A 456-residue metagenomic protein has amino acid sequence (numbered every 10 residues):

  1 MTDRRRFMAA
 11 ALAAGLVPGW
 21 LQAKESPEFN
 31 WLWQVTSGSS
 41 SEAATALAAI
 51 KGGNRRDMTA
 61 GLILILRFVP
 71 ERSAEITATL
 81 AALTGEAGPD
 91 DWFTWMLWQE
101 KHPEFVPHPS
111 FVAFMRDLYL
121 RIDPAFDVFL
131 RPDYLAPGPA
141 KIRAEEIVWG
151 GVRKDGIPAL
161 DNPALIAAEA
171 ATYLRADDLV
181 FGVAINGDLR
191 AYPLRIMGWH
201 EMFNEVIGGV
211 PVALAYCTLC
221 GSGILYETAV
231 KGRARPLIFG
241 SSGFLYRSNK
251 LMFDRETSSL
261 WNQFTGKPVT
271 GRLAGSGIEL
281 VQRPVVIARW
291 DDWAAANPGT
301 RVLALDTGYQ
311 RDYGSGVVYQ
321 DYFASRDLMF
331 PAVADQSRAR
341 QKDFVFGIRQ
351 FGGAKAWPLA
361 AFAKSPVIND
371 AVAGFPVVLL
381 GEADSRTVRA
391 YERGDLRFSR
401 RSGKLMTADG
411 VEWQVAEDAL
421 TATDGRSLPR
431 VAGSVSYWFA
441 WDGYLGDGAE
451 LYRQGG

Functional and structural regions predicted by a protein language model:
M1-M8, A43: Twin-arginine (Tat) signal peptide motif
R6-A23, E382: N-terminal export signals
K24-W33, R55-L66, P89-M96: Amphipathic alpha-helical scaffolding segments comprising HEAT/armadillo-like alpha-solenoid repeats
N30, T45, D57, G61 (+6 more regions): Extracytoplasmic/secreted proteins, especially bacterial periplasmic and envelope-associated proteins
W33, S41-G53, G61-L64, A74-E86: Structural detector for internal amphipathic alpha-helices that build alpha-solenoid repeat scaffolds
S39, V69-R72: Helix-start/N-cap signature of alpha-helical segments
P89-G456: Mid-to-C-terminal functional-domain signal that highlights helix-capping/loop sites within ligand-binding modules
